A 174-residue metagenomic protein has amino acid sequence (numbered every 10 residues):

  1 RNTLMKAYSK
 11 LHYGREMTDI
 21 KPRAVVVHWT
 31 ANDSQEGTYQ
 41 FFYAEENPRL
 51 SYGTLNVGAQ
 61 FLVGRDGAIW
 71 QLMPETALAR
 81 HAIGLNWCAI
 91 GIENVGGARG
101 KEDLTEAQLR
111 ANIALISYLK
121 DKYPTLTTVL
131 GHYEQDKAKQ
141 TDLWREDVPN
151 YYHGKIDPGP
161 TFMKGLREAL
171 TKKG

Functional and structural regions predicted by a protein language model:
R1-I83: N-terminal catalytic cores of peptidoglycan-degrading enzymes
N2, K6, G14-D19, A98-G174: Basic/polar, cationic surfaces and motifs that engage anionic cell-wall and phosphate/carboxylate ligands
A31, N94-G96, Y133: Short, small-residue-rich loop/turn micro-motifs
Q71-E75, G97, G131: Generic structural "secondary-structure junction" signal
L78, G91-L104: Substrate-binding clefts and substrate-entry loops adjacent to catalytic sites of polymer-processing enzymes acting on
G84-G91: A structural motif
